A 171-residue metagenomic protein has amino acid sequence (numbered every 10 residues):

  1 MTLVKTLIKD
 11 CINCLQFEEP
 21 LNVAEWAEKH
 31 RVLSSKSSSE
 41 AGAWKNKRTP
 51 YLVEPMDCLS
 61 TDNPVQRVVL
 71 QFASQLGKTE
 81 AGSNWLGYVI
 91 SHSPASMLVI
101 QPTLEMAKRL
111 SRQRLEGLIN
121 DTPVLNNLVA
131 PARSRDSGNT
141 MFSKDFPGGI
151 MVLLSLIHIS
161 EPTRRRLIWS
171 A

Functional and structural regions predicted by a protein language model:
T2-S160, R164-R166: Phosphate/NTP-binding elements of NTP-utilizing enzymes
I168-A171: Hydrophobic alpha-helical segments, chiefly the membrane-spanning helices and signal/signal-anchor peptides
